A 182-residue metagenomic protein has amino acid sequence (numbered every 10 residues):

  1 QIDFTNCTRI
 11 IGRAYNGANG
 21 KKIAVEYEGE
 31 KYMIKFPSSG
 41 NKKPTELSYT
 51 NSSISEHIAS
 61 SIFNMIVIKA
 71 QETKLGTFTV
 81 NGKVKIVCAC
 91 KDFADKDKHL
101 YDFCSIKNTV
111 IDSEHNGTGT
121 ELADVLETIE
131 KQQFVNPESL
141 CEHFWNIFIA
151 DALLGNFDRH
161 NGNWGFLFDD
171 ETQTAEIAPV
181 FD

Functional and structural regions predicted by a protein language model:
Q1-S113: Conserved ATP-binding subdomain of kinase catalytic cores across diverse folds
A89-F148: ATP-dependent phospho-/nucleotidyl transfer catalytic cores
L122-D182: Conserved kinase catalytic-core segment
